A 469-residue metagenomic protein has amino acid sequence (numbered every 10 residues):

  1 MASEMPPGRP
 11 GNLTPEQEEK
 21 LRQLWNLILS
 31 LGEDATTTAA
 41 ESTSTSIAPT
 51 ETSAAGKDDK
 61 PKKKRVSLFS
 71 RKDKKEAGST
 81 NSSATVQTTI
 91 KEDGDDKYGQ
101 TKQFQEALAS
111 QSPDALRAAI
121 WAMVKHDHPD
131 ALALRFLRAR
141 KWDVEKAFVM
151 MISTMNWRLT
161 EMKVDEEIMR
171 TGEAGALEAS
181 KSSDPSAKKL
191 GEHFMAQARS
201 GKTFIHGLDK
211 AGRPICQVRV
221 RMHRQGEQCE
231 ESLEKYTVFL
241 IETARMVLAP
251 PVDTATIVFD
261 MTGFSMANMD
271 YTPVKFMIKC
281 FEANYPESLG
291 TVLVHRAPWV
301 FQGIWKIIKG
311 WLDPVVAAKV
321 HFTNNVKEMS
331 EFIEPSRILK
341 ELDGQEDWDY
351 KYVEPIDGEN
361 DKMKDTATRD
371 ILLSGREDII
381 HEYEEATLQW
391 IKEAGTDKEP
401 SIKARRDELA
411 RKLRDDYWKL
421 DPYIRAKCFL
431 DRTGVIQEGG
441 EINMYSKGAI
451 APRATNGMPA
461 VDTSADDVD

Functional and structural regions predicted by a protein language model:
M1-D469: Basic, amphipathic alpha-helical/coil surface patches used to engage anionic, phosphate-bearing ligands and membranes
